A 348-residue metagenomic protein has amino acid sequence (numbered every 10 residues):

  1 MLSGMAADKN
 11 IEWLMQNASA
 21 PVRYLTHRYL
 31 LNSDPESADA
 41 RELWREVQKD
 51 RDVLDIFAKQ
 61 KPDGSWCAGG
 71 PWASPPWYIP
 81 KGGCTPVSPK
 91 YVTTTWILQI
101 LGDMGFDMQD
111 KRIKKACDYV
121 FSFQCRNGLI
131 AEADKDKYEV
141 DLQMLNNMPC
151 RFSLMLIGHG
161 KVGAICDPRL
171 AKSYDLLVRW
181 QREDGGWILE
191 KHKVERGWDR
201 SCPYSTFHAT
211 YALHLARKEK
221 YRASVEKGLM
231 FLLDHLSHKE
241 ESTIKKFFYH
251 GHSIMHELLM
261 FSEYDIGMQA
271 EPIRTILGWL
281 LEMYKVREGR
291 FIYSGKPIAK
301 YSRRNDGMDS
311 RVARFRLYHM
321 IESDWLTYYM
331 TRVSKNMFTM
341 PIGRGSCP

Functional and structural regions predicted by a protein language model:
M1-P348: Preference for long, amphipathic alpha-helical scaffolds in soluble/luminal domains and all-alpha bundles
